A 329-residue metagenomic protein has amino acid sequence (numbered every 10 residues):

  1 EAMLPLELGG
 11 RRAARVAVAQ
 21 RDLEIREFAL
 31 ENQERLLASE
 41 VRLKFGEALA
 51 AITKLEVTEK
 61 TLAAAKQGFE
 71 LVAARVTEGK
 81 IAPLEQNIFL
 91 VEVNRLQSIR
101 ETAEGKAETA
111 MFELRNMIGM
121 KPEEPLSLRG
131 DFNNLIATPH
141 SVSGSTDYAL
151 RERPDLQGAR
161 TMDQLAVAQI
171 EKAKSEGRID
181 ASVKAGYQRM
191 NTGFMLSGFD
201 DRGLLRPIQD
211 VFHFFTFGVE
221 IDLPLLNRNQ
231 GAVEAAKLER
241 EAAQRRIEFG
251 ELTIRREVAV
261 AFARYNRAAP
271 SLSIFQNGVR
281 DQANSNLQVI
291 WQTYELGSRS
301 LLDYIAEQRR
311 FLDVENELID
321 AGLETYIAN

Functional and structural regions predicted by a protein language model:
E1-A17, F28-R35, S39, G46 (+5 more regions): A glycine-/polar-enriched beta->alpha junction
A17-Q20, P83-V91, L301-R309: Short, charged, amphipathic alpha-helical segments
N32-L150, A268, F311, A321: Periplasmic alpha-helical coiled-coil/stalk elements that build and connect Gram-negative outer-membrane
Q33, L37-E56, Q67-F69, A74 (+4 more regions): Amphipathic alpha-helical coiled-coil segments
I81, E85-E92, M120-G198, R202-Q209 (+2 more regions): Amphipathic alpha-helical coiled-coil scaffold segments and their short linker/junction regions
G186-Q188, E220, E239: Detector for outer-membrane/organellar transmembrane beta-barrel domains, recognizing the amphipathic beta-strand
S197-F199, F214, Q288: Outer membrane beta-barrel transmembrane domains
